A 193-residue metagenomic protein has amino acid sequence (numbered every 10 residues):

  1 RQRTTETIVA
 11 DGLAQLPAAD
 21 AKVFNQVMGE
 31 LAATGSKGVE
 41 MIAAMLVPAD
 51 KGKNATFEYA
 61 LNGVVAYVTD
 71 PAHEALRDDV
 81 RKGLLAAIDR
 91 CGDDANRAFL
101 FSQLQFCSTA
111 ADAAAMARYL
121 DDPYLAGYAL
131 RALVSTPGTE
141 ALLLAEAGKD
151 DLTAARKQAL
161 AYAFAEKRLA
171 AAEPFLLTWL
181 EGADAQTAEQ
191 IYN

Functional and structural regions predicted by a protein language model:
R1-Q15, S36-P48, D70-D89, A98 (+5 more regions): Amphipathic alpha-helical scaffolding segments comprising HEAT/armadillo-like alpha-solenoid repeats
A18-V23, G92, L152: Charged, low-complexity interaction regions
A21-F24, V39, K53-E58, R97 (+5 more regions): Residue-level detector of extended alpha-helical repeat arrays and alpha-solenoid scaffolds
K22-N25, G29, A33, F106 (+1 more regions): Short, solvent-exposed linear motifs at loop/edge-of-secondary-structure regions
F24-Y59, G63-L76: Alpha-helical solenoid scaffolds in large eukaryotic transport, assembly, and signaling factors
E30-A33, Y59-Y67, L100-F106, A132-S135 (+3 more regions): Core register positions within helices of long alpha-helical scaffolds
K51-V68, G127-A159, A185-N193: Long amphipathic alpha-helical scaffold regions
